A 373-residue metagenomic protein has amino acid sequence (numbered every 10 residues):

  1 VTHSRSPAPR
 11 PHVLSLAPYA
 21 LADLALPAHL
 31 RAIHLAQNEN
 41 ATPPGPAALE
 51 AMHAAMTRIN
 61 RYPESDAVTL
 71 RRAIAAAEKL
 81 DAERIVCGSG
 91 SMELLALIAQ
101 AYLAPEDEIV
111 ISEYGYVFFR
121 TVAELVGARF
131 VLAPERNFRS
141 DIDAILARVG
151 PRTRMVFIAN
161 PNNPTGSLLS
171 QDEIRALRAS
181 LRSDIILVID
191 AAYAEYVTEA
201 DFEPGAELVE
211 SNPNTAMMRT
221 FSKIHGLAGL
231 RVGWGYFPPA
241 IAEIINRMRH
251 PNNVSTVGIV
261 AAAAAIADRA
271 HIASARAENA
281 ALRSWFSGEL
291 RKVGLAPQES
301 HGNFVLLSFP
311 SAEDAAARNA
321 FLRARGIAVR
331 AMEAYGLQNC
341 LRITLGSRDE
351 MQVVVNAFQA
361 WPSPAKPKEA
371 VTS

Functional and structural regions predicted by a protein language model:
V1-R61: N-terminal "arm"/small-domain region of PLP-dependent enzymes with the aminotransferase-like
P63, A67-E108, V126: Phosphate-binding glycine-rich loop
D81-I85, P105-E108, R152, D184 (+3 more regions): Short acidic capping loops at alpha-helix termini that bridge into adjacent secondary structure
A101-I158: PLP-dependent aminotransferase-like
E124, I142-P151, P164-L187, A191-I224: Active-site pre-lysine segment of PLP-dependent enzymes
D172, A320-R330, A334-S373: PLP-dependent enzyme catalytic core of the Aspartate aminotransferase-like
N214-Q298: PLP-dependent aminotransferase class I/II
A280, K292-R325, L341, L345 (+1 more regions): Conserved PLP-binding catalytic core of the aspartate aminotransferase-like
